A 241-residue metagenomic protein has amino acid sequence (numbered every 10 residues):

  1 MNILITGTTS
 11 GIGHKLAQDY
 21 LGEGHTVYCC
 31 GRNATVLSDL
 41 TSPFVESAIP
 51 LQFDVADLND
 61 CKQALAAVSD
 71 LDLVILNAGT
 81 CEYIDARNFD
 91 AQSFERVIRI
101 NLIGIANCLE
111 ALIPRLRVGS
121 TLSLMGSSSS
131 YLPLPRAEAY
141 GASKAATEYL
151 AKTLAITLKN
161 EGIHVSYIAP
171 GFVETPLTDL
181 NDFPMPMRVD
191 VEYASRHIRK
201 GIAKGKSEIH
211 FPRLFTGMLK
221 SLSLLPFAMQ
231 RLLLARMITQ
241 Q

Functional and structural regions predicted by a protein language model:
T9-S10: Conserved glycine-rich cofactor-binding loop
E23-D39: Conserved glycine-rich Rossmann-like NAD(P)H-binding loop of the short-chain dehydrogenase/reductase
A78-E82: Conserved NAD(P)H cofactor-binding loop of Rossmann-fold oxidoreductase domains
D85-A86, D90-E95: Substrate-binding pocket helix/loop in short-chain dehydrogenase/reductase
L109, S143: Active-site helix of classical SDR
S127: Residue(s) in the substrate-gating loop at a strand-loop-helix junction that position the organic substrate next
Y167, F183-M218: C-terminal helical subdomain
